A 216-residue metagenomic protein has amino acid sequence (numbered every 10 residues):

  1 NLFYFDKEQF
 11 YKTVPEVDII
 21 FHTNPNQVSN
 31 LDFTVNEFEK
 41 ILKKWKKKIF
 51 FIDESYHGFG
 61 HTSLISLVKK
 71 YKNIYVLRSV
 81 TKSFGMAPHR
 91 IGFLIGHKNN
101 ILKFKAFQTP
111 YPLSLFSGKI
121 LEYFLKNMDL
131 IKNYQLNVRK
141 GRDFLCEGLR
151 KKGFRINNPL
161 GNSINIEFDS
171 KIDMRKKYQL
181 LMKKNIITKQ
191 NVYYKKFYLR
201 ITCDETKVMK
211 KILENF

Functional and structural regions predicted by a protein language model:
F3-G58: Active-site phosphate-binding strand-loop segment of PLP-dependent enzymes
N36-W45, S66-Y71, K103: Catalytic-core regions built around general acid/base machinery
N73-L149, F154-N157: PLP-dependent aminotransferase class I/II
P88, L160, Y194-F197: Short acidic/glycine-enriched loop/turn segments that link adjacent beta-strands
G96, N165-K171, M182-F216: Conserved PLP-binding active-site segment of the aspartate aminotransferase-like
R139, K152-K184, C203: Conserved PLP-binding catalytic core of the aspartate aminotransferase-like
